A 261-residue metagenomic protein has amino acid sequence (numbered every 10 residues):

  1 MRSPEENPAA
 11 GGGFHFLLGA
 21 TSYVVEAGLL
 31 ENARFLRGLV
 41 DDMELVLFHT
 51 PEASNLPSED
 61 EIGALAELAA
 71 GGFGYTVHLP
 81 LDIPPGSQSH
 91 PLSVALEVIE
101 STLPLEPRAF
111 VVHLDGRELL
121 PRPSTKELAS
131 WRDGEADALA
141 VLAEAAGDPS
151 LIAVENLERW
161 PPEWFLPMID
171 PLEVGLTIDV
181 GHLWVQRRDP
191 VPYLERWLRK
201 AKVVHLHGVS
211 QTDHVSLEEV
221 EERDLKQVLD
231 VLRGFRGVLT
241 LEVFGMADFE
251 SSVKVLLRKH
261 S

Functional and structural regions predicted by a protein language model:
M1-L79, I83-L96: N-terminal pre-domain/capping segments
R2-F14, E31-R34, P84-P85, L92 (+4 more regions): Histidine-acidic metal/acid-base catalytic patches
F16-S22, D41-L45, Y75-L79, R108-V112 (+4 more regions): Hydrophobic faces of well-ordered beta-strands that scaffold small-molecule active sites in alpha/beta enzyme cores
T21-V25, V46-T50, P80-P84, D115-R117 (+4 more regions): Active-site beta-loop-alpha junctions enriched in small/polar residues
E52-P57, L120-S130, H214-E219: Short, flexible/disordered intra-domain loops and linkers
I62-L79, D133-A146, L225-G234: Alpha-helix-loop-beta-strand connector modules within alpha/beta enzyme cores
P85-G175: Active-site acidic/histidine proton-transfer and metal-coordination neighborhood in alpha/beta enzyme cores
